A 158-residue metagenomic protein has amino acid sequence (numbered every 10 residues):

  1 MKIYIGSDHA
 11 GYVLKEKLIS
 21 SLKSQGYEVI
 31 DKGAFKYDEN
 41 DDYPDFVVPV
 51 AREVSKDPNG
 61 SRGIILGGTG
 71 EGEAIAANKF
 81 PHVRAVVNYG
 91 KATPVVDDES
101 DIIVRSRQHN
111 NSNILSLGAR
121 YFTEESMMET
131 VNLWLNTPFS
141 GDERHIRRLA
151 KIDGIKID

Functional and structural regions predicted by a protein language model:
K2-S21: N-terminal beta1-alpha1 ligand-phosphate binding loop
G6, A10-G11, K91-A92, V96-D158: C-terminal binding/interaction regions
Y12, T69-A76, V96-E99: Short glycine/serine/threonine-rich phosphate/pyrophosphate-binding segments that cradle anionic phosphate groups
S20-E28, H82: Short helix-loop-beta junction
E28-N40: A short beta-strand-loop structural module common to alpha/beta enzyme folds
N40-R52: Helix-loop module immediately N-terminal to the HCX5R catalytic loop in PTP-like cysteine phosphatase domains
V50-Y89: Helix-adjacent hinge/juxtasegments
